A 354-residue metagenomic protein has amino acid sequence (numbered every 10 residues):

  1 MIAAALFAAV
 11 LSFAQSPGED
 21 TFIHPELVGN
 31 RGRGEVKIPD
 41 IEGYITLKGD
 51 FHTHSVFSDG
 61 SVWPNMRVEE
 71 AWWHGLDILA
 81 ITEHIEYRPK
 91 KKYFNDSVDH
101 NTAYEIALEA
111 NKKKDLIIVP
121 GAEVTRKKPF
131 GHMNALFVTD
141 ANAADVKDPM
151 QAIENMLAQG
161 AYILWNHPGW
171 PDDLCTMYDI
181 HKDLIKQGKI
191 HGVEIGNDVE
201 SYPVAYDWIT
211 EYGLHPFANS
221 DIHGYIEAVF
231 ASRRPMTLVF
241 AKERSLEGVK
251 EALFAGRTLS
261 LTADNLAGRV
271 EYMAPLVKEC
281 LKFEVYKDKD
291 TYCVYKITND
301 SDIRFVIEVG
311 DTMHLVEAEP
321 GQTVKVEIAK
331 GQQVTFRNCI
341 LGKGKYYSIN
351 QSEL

Functional and structural regions predicted by a protein language model:
I2-S12: Bacterial N-terminal signal peptides
Q15-G49, V68, G131-V138, D173-L354: Charged catalytic cores and adjacent phosphate/nucleic-acid-binding surfaces used for phosphate/nucleic-acid chemistry
E26-G160, N166, C175, G188 (+3 more regions): A metal-dependent hydrolase metal-coordination microenvironment
P168-W170: Conserved catalytic scaffold of divalent metal-dependent phosphoesterases
